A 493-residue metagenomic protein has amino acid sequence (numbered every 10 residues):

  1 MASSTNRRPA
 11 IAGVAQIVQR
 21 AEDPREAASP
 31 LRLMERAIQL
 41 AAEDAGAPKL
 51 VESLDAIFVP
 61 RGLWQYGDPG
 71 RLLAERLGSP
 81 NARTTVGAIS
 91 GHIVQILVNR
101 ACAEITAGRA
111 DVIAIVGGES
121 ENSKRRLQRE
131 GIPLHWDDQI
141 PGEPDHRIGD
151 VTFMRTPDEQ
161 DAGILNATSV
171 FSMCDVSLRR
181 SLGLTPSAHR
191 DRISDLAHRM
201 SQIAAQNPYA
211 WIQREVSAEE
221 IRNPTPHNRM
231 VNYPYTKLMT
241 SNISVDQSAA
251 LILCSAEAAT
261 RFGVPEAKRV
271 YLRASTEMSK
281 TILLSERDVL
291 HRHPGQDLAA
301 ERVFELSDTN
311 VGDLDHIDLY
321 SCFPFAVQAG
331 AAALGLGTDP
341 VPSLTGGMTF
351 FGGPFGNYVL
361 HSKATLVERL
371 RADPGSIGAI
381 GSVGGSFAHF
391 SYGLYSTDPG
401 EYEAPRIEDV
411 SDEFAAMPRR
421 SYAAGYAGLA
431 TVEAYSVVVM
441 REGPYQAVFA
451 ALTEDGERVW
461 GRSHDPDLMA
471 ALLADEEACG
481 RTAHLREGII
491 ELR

Functional and structural regions predicted by a protein language model:
M1-G87, C102-A110, A114-V245, A249-L251 (+5 more regions): Conserved "HGTGT" condensation-loop signature of ketosynthase/thiolase-family condensing enzymes that catalyze
Q95-A103: Conserved phosphate-binding catalytic cores of ATP/NTP-utilizing and phosphoryl-transfer enzymes
F351, F355-V359, L370-R371, G375: A conserved active-site cap/scaffold subdomain adjacent to cofactor or substrate pockets
G378-I380: Active-site capping/gating regions of soluble enzymes
G385-S386: C-terminal substrate-binding/catalytic lobe of Rossmann-fold NAD(P)-dependent dehydrogenases
